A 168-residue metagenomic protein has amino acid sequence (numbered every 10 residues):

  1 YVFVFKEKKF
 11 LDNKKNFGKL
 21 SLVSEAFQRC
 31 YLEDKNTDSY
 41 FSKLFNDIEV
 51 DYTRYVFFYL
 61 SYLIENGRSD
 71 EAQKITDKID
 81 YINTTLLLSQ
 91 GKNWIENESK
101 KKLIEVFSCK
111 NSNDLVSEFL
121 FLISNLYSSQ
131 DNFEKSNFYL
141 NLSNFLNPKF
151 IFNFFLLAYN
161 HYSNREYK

Functional and structural regions predicted by a protein language model:
Y1-K168: Alpha-helical solenoid repeat scaffolds
